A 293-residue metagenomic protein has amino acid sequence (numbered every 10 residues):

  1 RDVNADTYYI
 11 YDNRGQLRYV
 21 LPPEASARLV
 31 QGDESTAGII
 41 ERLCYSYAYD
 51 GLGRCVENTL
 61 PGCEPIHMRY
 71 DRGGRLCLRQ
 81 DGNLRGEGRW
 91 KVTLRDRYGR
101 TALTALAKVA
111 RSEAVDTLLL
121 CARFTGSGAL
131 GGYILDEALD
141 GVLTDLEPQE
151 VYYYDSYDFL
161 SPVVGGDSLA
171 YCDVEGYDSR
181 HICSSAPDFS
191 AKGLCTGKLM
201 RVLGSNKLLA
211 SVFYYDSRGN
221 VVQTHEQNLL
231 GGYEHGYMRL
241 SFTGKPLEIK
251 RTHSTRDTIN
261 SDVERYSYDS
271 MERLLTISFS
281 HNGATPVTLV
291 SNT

Functional and structural regions predicted by a protein language model:
R1-T293: Beta-strand elements of repeat-based all-beta scaffolds
